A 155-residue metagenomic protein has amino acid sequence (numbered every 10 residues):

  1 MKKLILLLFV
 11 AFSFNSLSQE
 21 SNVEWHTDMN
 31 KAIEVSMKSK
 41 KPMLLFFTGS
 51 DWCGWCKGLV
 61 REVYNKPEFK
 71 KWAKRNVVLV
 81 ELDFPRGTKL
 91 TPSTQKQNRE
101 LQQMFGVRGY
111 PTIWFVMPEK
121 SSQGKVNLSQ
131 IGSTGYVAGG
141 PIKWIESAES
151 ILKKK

Functional and structural regions predicted by a protein language model:
L4-S13: Sec-dependent N-terminal signal peptides
F14-E20: Sec/Tat signal peptide C-region and signal peptidase I cleavage site
V23-T27, F69-K96: Thiol-based oxidoreductase modules, predominantly thioredoxin-like and allied folds used for disulfide exchange
W25-M43, A73: A short beta-strand-turn-helix
S39-C53: Short active-site neighborhood of thiol/selenol oxidoreductases, capturing the structured segment around
S50-C53, F84-K89, R108, K120-S122: Solvent-exposed loop/turn segments at secondary-structure junctions within structured extracellular/periplasmic domains
C56-K74: Typically the conserved alpha-helix immediately C-terminal to a functionally engaged Cys/Sec in thioredoxin-like
E62-Y64, E100-K155: Non-catalytic, surface beta->alpha helical segment in thiol-disulfide oxidoreductase systems
